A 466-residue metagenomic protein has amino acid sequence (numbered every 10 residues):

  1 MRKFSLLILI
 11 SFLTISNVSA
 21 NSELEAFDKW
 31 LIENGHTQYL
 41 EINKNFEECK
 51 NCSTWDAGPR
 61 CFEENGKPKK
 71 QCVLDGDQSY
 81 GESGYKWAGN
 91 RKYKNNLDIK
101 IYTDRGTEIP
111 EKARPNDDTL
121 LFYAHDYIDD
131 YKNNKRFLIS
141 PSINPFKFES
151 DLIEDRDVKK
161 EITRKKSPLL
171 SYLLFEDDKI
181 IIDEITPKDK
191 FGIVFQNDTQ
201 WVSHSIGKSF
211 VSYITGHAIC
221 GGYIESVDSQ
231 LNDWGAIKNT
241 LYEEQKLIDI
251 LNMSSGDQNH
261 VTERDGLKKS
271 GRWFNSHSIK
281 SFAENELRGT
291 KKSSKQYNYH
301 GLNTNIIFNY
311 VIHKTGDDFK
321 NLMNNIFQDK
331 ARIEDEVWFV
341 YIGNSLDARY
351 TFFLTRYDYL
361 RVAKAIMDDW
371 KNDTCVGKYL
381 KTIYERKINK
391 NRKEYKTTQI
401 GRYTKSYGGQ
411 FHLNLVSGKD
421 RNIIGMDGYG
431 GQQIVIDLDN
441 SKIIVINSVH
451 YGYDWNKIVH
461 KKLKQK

Functional and structural regions predicted by a protein language model:
M1-N21: Classical Sec-dependent N-terminal signal peptides that target proteins to the secretory pathway
A20-I193, I224, N252, K462-K466: N-terminal leader/targeting segments and the immediately adjacent pre-domain N-terminus
E161-I162, I193-D198, V202-S203, A218-Q296: Active-site-proximal loop and beta-strand segments within enzyme catalytic domains
D178, T199-S226, I250, I307-V311 (+1 more regions): Active-site SXXK
I185, N197-D198, T262-T351: Catalytic-site signature segments of enzymes, centered on catalytic residues
C220-Q258, T315-L354, K371: Active-site helix/loop module of the DD-peptidase/beta-lactamase fold, centered on the serine-lysine SxxK catalytic
N303-Y310, Y350-C375, Q432-S448: Active-site-proximal alpha-helical segments within enzyme catalytic domains
I333-E334, E385-I443: Active-site Gly/Thr loop motif
